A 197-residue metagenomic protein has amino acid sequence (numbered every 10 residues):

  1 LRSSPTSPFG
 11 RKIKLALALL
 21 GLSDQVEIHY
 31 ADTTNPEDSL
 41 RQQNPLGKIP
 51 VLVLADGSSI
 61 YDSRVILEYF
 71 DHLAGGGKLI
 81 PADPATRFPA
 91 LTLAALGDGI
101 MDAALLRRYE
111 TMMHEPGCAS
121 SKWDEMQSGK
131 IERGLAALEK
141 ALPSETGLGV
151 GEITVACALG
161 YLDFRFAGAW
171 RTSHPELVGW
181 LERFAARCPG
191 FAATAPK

Functional and structural regions predicted by a protein language model:
L1-S121: GST-like domain detector, emphasizing the conserved glutathione-binding G-site in the N-terminal thioredoxin-like
S7, P84, G149, H174-P175 (+1 more regions): Serine-centered coil/turn micro-motif
G10, A16, R41, G47 (+8 more regions): Generic, ordered loop/turn and secondary-structure boundary motif
L67, D71, L91-A94, L135 (+2 more regions): Non-transmembrane alpha-helical segments in soluble domains of secreted/periplasmic/extracellular proteins
G75, D102, P143, P189-G190: Generic structural signal for secondary-structure transition and capping sites
G97-G179: GST-like fold's C-terminal all-alpha helical module
Y109, A195-K197: Short coil/turn segments at secondary-structure boundaries
T172-T194: C-terminal end-helix/capping segment
